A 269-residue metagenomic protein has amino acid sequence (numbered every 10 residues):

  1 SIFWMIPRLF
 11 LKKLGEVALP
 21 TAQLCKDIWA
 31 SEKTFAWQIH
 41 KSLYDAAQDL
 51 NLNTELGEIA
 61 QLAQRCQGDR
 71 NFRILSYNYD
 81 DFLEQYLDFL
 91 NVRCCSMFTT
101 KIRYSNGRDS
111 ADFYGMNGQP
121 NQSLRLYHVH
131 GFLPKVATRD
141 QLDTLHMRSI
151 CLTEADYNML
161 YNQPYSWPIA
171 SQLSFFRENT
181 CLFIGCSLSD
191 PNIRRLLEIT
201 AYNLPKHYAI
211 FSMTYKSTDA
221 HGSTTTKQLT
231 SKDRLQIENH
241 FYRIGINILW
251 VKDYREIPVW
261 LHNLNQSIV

Functional and structural regions predicted by a protein language model:
S1-M5, K12-P20, A30, T34-F35 (+4 more regions): SIR2/sirtuin-family catalytic core signature
S31-S96, T100-K101: Metabolite-binding pocket within alpha/beta catalytic cores that recognizes anionic/polar moieties
Y44-L52, A155-P164, T226-K227: Short, flexible loop segments at the rims of nucleotide/cofactor-binding pockets, characterized by
Y77, I102-Y104, Y202-N203, F241: Glycine/proline-rich loop-helix segments at beta-alpha junctions forming the active-site rim of enzyme cores
Y79, H128-F132, M213-K216: Short loop/turn segments at strand-loop or loop-helix junctions that form parts of catalytic or ligand-binding pockets
Y79-F82, F132-V136, S187-S189: Short, solvent-exposed loop/turn segments at secondary-structure junctions
E84-F89, A137-R148, N192-L197: A short secondary-structure junction signal
R93-F176: Active-site gating loop/helix substructures
